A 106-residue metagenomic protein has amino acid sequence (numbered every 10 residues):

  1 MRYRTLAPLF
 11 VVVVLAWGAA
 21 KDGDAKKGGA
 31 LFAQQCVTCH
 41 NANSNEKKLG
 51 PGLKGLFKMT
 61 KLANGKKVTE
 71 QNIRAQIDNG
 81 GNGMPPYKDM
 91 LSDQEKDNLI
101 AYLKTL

Functional and structural regions predicted by a protein language model:
M1-A25, Q76, L103-L106: Post-cleavage N-terminal segment of exported redox proteins
V12-A16, A20, V37-T38, K47-K48 (+1 more regions): Intrinsic low-complexity, intrinsically disordered segments enriched in polar/basic residues
A20, G65, K88-L91: Pocket-edge positions in alpha/beta enzyme catalytic cores
A25-A30, N41-A75: Gly/Gly-Pro-rich "capping" loops immediately C-terminal to redox-active cysteine motifs in periplasmic/lumenal
G28, F32-A42, L99, L103: The canonical Cys-X-X-Cys-His
K47-K58, Q76-L106: Axial heme c-ligation environment in periplasmic c-type cytochrome domains
